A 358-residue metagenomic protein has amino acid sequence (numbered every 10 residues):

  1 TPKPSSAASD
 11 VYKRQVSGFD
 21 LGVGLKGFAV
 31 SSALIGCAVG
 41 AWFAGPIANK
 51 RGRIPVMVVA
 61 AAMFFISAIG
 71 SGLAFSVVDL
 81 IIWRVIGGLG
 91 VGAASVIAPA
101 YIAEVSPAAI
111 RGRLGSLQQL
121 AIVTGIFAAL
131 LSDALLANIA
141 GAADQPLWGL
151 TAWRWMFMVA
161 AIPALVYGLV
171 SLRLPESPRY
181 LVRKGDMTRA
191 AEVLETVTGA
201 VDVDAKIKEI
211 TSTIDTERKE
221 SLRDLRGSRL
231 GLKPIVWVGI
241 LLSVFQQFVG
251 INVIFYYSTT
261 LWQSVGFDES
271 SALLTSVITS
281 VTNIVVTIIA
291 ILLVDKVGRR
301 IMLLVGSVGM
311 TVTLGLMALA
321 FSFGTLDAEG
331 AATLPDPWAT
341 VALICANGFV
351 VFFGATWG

Functional and structural regions predicted by a protein language model:
T1-A8, Y12: Single conserved hydrophobic/aromatic residue that forms the stacking wall/gate of nucleotide- or nucleobase-binding
L34-W42, G92, N283-I284: Residue-level signature of mid-helix packing/kink "hotspots" within the transmembrane helices of 12-pass Major
V39-V77: Conserved MFS/SLC helix-loop-helix module at the cytosolic interface between two early adjacent transmembrane helices
G52, L73-D79, G90, P107 (+2 more regions): Helix-breaking motifs and short loop linkers at transmembrane-helix boundaries and internal kinks in secondary membrane
M63-F75, M310-D327: C-terminal ends and interior cores of transmembrane alpha-helices in multi-pass membrane transporters/permeases
S76-R84, A342-A346: Short hydrophobic/alpha-helical segments at membrane-entry points of transmembrane helices in Major Facilitator
L135-A142, V170-V238, S264, L319: Intracellular cytosolic loops and amphipathic helices of Major Facilitator Superfamily
G231-V285, W357: Extracytoplasmic gate region of multi-pass secondary transporters
